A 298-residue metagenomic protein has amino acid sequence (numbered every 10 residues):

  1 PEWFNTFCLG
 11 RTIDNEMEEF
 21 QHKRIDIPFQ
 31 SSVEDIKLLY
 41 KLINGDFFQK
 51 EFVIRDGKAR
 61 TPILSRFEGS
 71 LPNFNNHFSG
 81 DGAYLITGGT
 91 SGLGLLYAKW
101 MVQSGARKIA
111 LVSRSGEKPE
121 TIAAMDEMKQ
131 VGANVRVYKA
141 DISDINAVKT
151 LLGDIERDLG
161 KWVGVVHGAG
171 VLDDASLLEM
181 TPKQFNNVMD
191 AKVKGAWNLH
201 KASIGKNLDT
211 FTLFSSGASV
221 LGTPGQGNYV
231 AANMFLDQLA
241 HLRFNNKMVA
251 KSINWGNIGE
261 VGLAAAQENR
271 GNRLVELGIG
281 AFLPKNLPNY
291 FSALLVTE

Functional and structural regions predicted by a protein language model:
P1-Q49, R55-A59, F74, F78-E298: 4′-phosphopantetheine-dependent carrier domains
S65-H77: Disordered, acidic interdomain junction associated with two-component signaling
